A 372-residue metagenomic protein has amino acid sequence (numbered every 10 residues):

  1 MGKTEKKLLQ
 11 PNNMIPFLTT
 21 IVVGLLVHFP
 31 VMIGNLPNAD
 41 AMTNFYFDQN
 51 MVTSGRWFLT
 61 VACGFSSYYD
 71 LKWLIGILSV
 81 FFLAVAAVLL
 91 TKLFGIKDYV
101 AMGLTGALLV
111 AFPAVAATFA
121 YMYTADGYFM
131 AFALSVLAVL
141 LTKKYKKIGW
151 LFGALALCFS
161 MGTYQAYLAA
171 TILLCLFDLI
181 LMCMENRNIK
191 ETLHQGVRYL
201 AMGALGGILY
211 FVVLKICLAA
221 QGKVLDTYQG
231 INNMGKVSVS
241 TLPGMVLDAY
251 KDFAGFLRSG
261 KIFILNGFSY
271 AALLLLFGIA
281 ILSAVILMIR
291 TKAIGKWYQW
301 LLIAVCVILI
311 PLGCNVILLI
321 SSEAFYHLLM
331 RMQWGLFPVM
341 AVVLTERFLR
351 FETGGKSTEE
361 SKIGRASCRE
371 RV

Functional and structural regions predicted by a protein language model:
Q49-I77, F81-F82: Short hydrophobic/aromatic helix or loop-helix immediately within or flanking a transmembrane segment in polytopic
V52, R56, S79-F82, V100-K143 (+3 more regions): Membrane-interface micro-motifs in multi-pass membrane enzymes
S135-W150, M184-R187: Membrane-interface transmembrane helices that cradle and orient dolichyl/undecaprenyl
G149-Q165, A170, L176: Membrane-interface alpha helices of multi-pass inner-membrane proteins
L151, L273-L275, R347-S367: Signature aromatic-anchored transmembrane alpha helix within multi-pass, membrane-resident enzymes that catalyze glycan
A170-A204: Perimembrane helix-loop-helix junctions
E191-H194, A280-I308: Membrane-interface helix-loop-helix junctions at transmembrane boundaries of multi-pass membrane enzymes, predominantly
G196-F277: Membrane-lumen/periplasm interface segments of specific transmembrane helices in polyprenyl phosphate-linked
